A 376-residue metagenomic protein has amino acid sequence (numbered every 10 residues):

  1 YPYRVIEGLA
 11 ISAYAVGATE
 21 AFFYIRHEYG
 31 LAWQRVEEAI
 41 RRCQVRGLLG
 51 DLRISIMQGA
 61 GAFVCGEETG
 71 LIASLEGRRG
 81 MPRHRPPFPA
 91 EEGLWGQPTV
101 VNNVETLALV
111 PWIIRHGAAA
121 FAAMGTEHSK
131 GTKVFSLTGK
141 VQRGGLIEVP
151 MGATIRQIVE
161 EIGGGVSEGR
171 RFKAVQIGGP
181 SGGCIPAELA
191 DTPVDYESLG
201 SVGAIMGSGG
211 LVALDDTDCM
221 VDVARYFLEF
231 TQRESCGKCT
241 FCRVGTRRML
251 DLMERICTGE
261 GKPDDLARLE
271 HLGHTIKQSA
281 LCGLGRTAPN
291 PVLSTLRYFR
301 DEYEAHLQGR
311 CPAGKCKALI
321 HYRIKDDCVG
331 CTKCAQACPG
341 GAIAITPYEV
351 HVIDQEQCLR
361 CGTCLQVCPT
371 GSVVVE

Functional and structural regions predicted by a protein language model:
Y1-A15: Histidine-anchored nucleotide/phosphate-binding helix
G8-S12, M151-S167: Short amphipathic, charge-patterned alpha-helical segments
A21, G164-G179: Short loop-to-beta-strand transition segments
A21, I25, Y29, Q34-L52 (+3 more regions): Ferredoxin-type iron-sulfur electron-transfer modules in oxidoreductases and energy-metabolism complexes
W33-M151, G163: Hydrophobic alpha-helical positions that pack around
S235-K238, D327, Q357, V367: Short pre-active-site segment immediately N-terminal to redox-active cysteine/selenocysteine motifs in thiol-based
F241-R247, K333-V350, T363-E376: Iron-sulfur cluster-binding cysteine motifs and their immediate structural context in ferredoxin-like electron-transfer
